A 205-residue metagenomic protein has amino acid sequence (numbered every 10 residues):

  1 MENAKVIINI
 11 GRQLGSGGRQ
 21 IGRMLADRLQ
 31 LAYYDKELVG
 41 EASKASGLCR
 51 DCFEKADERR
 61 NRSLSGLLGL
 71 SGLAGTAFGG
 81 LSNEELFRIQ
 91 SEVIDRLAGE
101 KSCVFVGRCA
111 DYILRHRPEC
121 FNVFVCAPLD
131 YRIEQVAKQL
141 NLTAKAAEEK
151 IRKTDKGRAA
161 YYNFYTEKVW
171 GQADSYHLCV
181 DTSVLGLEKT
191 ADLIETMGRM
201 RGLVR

Functional and structural regions predicted by a protein language model:
N3-I8, R12, K101: Pre-Walker A (Motif I) flank of P-loop NTPase domains
I10-R23: Glycine-rich phosphate-binding P-loop
A32-K44: Short beta-strand-centered segment that lines the nucleotide-binding/catalytic pocket of NTP-utilizing
S43-S102: ATP-dependent small-molecule kinase phosphotransfer cores that center on conserved nucleotide phosphate-binding segments
R62-L68, T143-E188: Small-molecule kinase domains that catalyze NTP-dependent phosphoryl transfer to phosphate-bearing small molecules
S91, L187-E195: Short, amphipathic alpha-helical "lid/cap" segments that border enzyme active or binding sites
L97, C103, A110-H116: RNA pseudouridine synthases
H116-K138, A144-R152: Conserved phosphate-donor/acceptor-positioning beta-strand/loop module used by diverse small-molecule
